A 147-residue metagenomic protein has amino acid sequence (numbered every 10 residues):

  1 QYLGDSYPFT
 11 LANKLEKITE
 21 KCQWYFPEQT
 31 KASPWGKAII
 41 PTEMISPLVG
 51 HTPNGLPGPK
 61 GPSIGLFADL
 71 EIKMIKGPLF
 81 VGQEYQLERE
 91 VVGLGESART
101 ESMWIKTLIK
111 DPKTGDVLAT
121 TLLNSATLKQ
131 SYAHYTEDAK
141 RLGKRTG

Functional and structural regions predicted by a protein language model:
Q1, K76-G147: HotDog/MaoC-like acyl-thioester-processing domains
Q1-D69, Y132-G147: Hot-dog-fold acyl-thioester-processing enzymes
Y7-F9, I72, L123-S125: Generic detection of short hydrophobic beta-strand segments and adjacent strand-loop junctions
P53-N54, G58-F80, E96-S102: Active-site-proximal mixed secondary-structure blocks
